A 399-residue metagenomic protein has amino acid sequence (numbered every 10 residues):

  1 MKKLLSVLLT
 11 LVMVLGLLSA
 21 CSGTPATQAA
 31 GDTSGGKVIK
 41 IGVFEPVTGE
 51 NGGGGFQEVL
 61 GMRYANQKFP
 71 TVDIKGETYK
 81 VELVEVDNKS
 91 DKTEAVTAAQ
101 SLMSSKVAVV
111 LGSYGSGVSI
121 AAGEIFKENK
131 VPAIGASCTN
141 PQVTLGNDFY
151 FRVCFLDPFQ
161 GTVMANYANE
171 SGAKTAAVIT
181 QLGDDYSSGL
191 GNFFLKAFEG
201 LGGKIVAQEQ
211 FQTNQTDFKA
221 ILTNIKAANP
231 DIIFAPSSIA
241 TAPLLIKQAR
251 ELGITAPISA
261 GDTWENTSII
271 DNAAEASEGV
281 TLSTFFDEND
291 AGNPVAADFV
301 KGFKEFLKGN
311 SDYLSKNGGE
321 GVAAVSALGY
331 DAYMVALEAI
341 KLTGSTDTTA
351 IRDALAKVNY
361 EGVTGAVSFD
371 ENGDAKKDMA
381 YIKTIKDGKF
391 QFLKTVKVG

Functional and structural regions predicted by a protein language model:
M1-K40, I74-K75, S104, V396-G399: Short, low-complexity disordered leader/linker segments with a strong preference for bacterial N-terminal type II
P25-D32, G53-L60, V72-T144, V153 (+3 more regions): Beta-alpha junction/loop-to-helix N-cap segments that form part of ligand/metal-binding clefts
G35, G42-R63, V86-K92, G115-G117 (+3 more regions): Extracytoplasmic "Venus flytrap"
V43-E45, L102-Y114, I134-A136, A177-T180 (+4 more regions): Periplasmic-binding protein-like
Y150-T213, I232: An alpha-beta-alpha
F193-E288: Extracellular/periplasmic bilobed ligand-binding domains
A249-Y330, T384-K386, F390-K397: Extracellular/periplasmic periplasmic-binding protein-like sensory domains
N310-A327, V335-K389: Segments of small-molecule ligand-sensing domains
